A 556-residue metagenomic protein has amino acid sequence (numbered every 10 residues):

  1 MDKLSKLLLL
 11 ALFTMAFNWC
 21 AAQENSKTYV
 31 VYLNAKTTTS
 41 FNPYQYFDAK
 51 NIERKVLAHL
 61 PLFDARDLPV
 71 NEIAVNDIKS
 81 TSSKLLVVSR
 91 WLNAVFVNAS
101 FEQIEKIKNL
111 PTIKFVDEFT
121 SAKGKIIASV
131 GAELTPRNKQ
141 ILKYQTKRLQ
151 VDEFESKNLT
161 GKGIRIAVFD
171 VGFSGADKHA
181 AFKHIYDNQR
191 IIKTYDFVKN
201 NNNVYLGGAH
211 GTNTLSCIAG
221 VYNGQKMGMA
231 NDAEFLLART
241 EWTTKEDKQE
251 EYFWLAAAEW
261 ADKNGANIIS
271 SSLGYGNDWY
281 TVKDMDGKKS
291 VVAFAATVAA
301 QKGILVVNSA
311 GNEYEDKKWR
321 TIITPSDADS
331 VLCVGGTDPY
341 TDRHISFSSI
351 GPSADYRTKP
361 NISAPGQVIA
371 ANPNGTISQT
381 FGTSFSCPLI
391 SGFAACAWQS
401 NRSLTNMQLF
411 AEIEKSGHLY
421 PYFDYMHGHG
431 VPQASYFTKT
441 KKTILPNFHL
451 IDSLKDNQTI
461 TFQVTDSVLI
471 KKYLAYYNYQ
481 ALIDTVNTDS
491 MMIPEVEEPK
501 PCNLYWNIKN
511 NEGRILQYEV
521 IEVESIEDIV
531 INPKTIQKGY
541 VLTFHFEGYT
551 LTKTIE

Functional and structural regions predicted by a protein language model:
M1-N25: Bacterial Sec-dependent N-terminal signal peptides
Q23-V130: Inhibitory N-terminal propeptides of secreted protease zymogens
E24-S26, E153-Y195, K199-E250, N264 (+6 more regions): Subtilisin-like serine protease catalytic core
L86-V87, Q103-I104, I126-V168, D177-K178 (+4 more regions): N-terminal domain-start motif of subtilase-like serine proteases
K143, I268, Q399-K500, Y505: C-terminal subdomain of the subtilisin-like protease fold in secreted/lumenal serine endopeptidases
D170, I323-Q399: Extracellular S/T/G-rich loop segment that most often corresponds to the catalytic His/Ser-adjacent loop
E259-D286, S309-A310: Short acidic, glycine-rich surface-loop motifs adjacent to enzyme active sites
Y473, C502-K509, T535-L551: Short, aromatic- and glycine-rich surface loops/edge beta-strands on solvent-exposed regions
